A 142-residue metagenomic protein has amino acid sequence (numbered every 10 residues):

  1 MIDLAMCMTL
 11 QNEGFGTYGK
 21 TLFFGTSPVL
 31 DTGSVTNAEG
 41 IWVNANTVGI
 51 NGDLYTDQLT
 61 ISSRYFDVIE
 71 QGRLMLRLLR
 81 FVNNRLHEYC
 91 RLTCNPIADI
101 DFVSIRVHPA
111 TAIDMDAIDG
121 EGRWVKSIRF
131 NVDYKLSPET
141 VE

Functional and structural regions predicted by a protein language model:
M1-G52, R85-V103, V141-E142: Small/polar-rich, solvent-exposed N-terminal microdomains that initiate assembly or binding
M1-M8, F66-R77, N131-E142: Short N-terminal helix-initiation segments at or just after the protein's N-terminus
T17-E70, H108-E121, S127, L136-P138: Short, solvent-exposed beta-alpha or beta-beta edge segments that form flexible loop/patches at the rim of ligand
L59-I61, R77-F81, E142: Generic alpha-helical propensity signal that fires on short helical segments and nearby coil/disordered stretches
Y65-C94: Extracellular/virion structural assembly segments
N84-N131: Acidic-leaning, charged glycine-interspersed low-complexity segments
